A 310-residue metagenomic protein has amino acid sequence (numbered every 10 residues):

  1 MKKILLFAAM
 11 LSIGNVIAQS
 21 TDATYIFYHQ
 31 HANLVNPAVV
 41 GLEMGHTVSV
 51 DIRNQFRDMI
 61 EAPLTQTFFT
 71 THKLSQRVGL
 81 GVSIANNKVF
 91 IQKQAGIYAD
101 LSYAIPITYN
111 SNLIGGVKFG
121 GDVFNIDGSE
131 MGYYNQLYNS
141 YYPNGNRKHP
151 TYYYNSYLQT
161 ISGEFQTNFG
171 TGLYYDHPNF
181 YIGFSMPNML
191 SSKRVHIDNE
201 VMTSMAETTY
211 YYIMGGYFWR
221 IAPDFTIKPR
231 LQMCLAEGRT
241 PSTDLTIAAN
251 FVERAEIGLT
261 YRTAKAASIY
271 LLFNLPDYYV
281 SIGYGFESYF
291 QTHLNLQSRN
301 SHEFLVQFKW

Functional and structural regions predicted by a protein language model:
K3-I13: Sec-dependent N-terminal signal peptides
G14-A18: Sec/Tat signal peptide C-region and signal peptidase I cleavage site
Q19-W310: Subset of outer-membrane beta-barrel
